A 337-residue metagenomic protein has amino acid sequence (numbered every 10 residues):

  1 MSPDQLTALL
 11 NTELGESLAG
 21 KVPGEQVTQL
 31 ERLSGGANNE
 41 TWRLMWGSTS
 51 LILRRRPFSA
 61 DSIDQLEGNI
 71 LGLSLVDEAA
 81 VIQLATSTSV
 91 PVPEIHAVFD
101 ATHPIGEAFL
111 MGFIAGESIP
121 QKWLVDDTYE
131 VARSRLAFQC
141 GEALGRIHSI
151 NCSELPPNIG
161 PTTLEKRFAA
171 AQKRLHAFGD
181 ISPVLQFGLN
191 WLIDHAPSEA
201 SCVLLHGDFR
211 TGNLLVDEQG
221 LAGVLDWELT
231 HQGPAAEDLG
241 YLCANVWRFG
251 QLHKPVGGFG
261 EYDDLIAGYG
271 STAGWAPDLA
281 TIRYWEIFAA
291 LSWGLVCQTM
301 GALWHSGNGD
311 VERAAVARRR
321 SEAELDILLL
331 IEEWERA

Functional and structural regions predicted by a protein language model:
M1-P23: Juxta-kinase regulatory segment immediately upstream of eukaryotic protein kinase catalytic domains
E31-E199: ATP-binding pocket architecture of kinase catalytic cores
I159, A276-F288: All-alpha amphipathic helical-bundle segments outside canonical DNA-binding/catalytic cores that form hydrophobic
C202-L204, A222: Conserved protein kinase catalytic-loop anchor
L204-H206, T211: Catalytic-loop of the protein kinase fold
L225-T230: Activation of the activation-loop gatekeeper triad in protein kinase-fold domains
D238-G274, F288-G307: Active-site activation/catalytic loop segments of kinase-like enzymes and analogous catalytic loops in related
